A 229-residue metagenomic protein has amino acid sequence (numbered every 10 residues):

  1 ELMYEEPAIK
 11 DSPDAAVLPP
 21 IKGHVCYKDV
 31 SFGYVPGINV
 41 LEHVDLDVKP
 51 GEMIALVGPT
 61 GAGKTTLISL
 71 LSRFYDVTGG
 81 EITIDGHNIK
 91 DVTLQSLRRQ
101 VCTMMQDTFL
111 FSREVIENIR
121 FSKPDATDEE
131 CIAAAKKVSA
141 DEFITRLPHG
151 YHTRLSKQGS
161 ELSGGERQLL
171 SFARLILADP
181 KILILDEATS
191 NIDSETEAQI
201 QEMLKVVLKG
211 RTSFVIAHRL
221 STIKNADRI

Functional and structural regions predicted by a protein language model:
Y4-S12, L18-I229: ABC-type nucleotide-binding domain
